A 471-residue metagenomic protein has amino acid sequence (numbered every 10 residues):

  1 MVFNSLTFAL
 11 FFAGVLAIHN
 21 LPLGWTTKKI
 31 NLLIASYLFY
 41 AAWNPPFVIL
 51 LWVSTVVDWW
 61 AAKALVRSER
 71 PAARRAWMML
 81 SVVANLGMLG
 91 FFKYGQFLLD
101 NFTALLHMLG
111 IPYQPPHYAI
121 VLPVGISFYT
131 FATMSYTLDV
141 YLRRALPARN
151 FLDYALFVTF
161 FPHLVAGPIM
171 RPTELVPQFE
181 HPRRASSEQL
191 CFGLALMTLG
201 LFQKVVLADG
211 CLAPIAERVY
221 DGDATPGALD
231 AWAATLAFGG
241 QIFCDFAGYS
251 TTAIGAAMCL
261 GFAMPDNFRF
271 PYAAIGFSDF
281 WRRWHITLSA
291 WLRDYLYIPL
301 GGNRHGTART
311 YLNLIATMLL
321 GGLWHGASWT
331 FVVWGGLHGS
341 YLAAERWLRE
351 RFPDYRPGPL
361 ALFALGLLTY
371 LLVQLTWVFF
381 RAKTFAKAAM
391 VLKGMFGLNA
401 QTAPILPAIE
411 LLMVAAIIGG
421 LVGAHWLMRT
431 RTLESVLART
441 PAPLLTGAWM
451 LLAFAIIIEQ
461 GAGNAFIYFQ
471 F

Functional and structural regions predicted by a protein language model:
M1-Q470: Membrane-embedded transmembrane alpha-helical bundles that form the catalytic cores of multi-pass lipid-modifying
